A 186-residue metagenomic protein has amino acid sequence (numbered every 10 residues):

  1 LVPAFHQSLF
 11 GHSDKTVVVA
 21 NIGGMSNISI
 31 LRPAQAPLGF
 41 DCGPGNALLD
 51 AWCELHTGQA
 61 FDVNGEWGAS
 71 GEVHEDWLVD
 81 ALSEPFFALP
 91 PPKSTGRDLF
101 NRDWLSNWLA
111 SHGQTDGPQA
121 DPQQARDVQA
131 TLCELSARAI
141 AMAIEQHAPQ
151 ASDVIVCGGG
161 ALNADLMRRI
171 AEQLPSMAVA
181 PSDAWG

Functional and structural regions predicted by a protein language model:
L1, A130, E134, D183-G186: Glycine-rich phosphate-binding/hydrolytic loop that grips phosphoryl groups
L1-F10, V18-L89: Glycine-rich phosphate-binding loop plus the immediately following alpha-helix
D14-T16, A151: A general structural motif
V18, A178-A180: Conserved beta-strand segments of alpha/beta enzyme cores
I22-M25, S152-L162: Glycine-rich beta-strand-to-loop/alpha-helix junction loops that act as flexible
P37-G39, Q123, P181-G186: A short glycine/serine-rich beta->alpha loop
Q59-A60, E66-D153, A164-M177: A contiguous, well-structured pocket-lining segment that forms one wall/lid of small-molecule binding clefts in soluble
